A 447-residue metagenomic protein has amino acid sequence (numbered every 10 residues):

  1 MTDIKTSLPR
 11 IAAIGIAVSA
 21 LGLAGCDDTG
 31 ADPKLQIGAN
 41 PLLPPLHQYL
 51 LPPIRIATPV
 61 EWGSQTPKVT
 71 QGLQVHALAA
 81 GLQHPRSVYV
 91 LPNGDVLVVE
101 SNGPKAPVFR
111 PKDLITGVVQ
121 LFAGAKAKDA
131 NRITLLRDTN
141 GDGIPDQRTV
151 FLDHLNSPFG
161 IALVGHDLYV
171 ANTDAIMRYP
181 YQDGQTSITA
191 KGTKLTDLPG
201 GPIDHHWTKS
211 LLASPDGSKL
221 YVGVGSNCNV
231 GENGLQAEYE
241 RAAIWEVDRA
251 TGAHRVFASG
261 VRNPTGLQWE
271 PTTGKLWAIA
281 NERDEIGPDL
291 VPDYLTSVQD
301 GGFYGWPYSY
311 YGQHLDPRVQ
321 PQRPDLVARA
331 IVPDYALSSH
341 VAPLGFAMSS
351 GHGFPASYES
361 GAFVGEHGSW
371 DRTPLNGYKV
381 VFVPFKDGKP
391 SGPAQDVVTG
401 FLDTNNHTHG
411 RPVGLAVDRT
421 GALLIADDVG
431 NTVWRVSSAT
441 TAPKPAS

Functional and structural regions predicted by a protein language model:
G22-G25: C-terminal motif of bacterial Sec signal peptides marking the signal peptidase cleavage site
D28-V69, P107-F109, V118-A123, K128-A130 (+7 more regions): Beta-propeller domain segments
L78-G81, V150-L155, L195-I203, V256-G260 (+3 more regions): Surface loop/turn motifs at the tips and blade-to-blade linkers of beta-strand repeat domains
V88, I161, L211, P264-L267 (+2 more regions): Hydrophobic core register within WD40 beta-propeller blades
L91-N93, L163-G165, A213-G217, P271-T273 (+2 more regions): Residue-level detector of Asp-centered blade-edge/turn motifs that repeat once per structural unit in beta-propeller
D95-L97, D167-V170, K219-G223, K275-I279 (+2 more regions): Conserved beta-propeller blade signature
I144-D167, N172-S214: Asp-box/WD-like beta-propeller blade repeats and closely related beta-sheet repeat scaffolds
A416-P445: Blade-level signature of beta-propeller repeat domains, shared across WD40, Kelch, NHL, RCC1 and BNR/Asp-box propellers
